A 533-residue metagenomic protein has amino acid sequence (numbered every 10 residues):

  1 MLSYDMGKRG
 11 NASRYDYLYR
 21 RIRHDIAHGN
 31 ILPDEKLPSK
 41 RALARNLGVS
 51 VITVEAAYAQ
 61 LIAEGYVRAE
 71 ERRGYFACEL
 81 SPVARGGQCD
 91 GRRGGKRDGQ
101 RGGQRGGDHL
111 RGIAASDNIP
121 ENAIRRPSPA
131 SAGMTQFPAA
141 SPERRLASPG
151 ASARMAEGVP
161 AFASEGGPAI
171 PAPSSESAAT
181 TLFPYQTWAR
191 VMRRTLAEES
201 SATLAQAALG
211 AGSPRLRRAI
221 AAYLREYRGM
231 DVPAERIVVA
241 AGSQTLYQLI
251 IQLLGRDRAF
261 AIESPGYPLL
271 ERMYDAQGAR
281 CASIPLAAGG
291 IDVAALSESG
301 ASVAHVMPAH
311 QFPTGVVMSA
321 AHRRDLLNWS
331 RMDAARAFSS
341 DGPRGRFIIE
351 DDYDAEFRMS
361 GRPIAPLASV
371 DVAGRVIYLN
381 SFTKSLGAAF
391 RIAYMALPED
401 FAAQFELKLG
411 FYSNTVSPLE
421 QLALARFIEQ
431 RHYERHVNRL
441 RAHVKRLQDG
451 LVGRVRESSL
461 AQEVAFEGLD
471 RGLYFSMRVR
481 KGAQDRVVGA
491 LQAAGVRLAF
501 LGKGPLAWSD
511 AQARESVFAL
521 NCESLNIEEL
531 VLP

Functional and structural regions predicted by a protein language model:
M1-R194, W329, G410-S417, Q421 (+7 more regions): N-terminal basic, amphipathic alpha-helical segments
G74-F76, A288, A355, P505: Conserved beta-strand edge residues that scaffold enzyme active sites
M192, A197-F338, G345-F347, E356-A373 (+2 more regions): Conserved core of the PLP fold type I
P265-L269, G502-A507: Short, polar loop motifs at secondary-structure junctions
V372-A442: Conserved core segment of the aminotransferase class I/II
